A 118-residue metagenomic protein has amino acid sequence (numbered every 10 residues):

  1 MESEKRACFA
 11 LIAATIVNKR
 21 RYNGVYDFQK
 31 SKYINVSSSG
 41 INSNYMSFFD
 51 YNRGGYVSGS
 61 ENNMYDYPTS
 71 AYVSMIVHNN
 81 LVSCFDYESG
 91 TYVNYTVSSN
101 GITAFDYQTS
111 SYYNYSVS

Functional and structural regions predicted by a protein language model:
E2-S118: Repetitive, compositionally biased segments used for assembly/scaffolding
